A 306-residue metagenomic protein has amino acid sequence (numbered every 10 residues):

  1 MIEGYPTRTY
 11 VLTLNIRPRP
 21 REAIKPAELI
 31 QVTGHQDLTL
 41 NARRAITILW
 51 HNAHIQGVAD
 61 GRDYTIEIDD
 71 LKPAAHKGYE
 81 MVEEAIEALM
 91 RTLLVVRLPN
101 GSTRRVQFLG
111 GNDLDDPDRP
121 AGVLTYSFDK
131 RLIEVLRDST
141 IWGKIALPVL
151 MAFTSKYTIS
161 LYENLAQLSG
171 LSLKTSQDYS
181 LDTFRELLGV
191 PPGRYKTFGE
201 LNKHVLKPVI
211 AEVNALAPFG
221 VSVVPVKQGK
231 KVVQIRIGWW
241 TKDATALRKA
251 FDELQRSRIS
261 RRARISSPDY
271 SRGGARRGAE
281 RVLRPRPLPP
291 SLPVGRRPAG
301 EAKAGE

Functional and structural regions predicted by a protein language model:
M1-P289, G295, E301-K303: Charged, alpha-helix-forming regions
